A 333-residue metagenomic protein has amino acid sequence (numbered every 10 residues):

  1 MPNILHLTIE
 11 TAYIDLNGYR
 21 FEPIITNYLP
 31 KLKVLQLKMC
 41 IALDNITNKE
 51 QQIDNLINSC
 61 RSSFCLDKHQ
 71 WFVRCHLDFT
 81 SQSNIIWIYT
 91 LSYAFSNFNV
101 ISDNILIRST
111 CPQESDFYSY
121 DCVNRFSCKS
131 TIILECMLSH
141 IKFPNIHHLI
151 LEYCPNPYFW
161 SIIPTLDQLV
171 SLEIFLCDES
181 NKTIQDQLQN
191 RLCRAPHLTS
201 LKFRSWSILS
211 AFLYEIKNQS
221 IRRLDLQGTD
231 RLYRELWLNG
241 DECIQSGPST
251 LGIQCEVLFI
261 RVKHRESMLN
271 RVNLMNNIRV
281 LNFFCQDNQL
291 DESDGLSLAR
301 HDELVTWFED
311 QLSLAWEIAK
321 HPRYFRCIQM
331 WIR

Functional and structural regions predicted by a protein language model:
M1-R333: Eukaryote-biased activation of long, low-complexity terminal tails and linkers
